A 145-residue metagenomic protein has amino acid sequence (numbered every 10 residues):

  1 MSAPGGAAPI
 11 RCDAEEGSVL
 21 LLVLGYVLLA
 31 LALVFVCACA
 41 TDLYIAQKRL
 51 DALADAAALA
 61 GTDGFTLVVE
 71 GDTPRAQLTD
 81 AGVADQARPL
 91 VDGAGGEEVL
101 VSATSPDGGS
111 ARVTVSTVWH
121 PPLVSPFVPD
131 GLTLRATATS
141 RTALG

Functional and structural regions predicted by a protein language model:
S2-A81: Alpha-helical assembly-interface signal, strongest on the long, hydrophobic N-terminal helix that forms
A3-A7, P122-G145: Low-complexity, S/T/G/P-rich flexible repeat/linker segments used as non-globular hinges and stalks within
L24-C37, V101-R112, T133-G145: Hydrophobic transmembrane alpha-helix bundles
A38-C39, V118, P129: Residue-level signal for pocket-adjacent positions within structured domains
L50, A57, A81-R88, T133-L134 (+2 more regions): Extracellular/lumenal and peripheral-membrane lipid-interaction modules
A58-T114: Short amphipathic secondary-structure patches
D63, P121-P122: Flexible, active-site-adjacent loop/turn segments at secondary-structure boundaries
V115-P121: Generic short beta-strand segments
